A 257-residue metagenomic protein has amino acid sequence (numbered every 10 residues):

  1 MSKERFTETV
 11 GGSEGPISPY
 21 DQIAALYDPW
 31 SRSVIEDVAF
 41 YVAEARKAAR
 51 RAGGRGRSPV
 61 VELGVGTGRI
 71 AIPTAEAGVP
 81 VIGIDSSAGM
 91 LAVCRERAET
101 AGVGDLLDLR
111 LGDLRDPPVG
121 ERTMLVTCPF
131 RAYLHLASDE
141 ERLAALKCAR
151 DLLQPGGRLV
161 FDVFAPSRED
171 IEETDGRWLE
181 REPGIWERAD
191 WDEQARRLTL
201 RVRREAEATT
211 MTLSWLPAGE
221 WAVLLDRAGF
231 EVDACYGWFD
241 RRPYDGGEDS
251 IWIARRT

Functional and structural regions predicted by a protein language model:
S2-G56: Conserved class I S-adenosyl-L-methionine
G64-G68: Class I SAM-dependent methyltransferase "Motif I" SAM/SAH-binding loop
R69-D116: Class I SAM-dependent methyltransferase SAM/SAH-binding core
P118-L125: A short acidic, Gly/Pro-enriched loop at the edge of an enzyme's catalytic core that lines a small-molecule cofactor
T127-P129: A conserved beta-strand element that flanks and buttresses the S-adenosyl-L-methionine
L143-P155: A short glycine-rich, Lys/Arg-flanked "PGG" loop and its adjoining helix->strand segment in the class I
V160-V223: SAM-dependent methyltransferase
E220-T257: C-terminal lobe and adjacent flexible extensions of AdoMet/dcAdoMet transferase-like proteins
